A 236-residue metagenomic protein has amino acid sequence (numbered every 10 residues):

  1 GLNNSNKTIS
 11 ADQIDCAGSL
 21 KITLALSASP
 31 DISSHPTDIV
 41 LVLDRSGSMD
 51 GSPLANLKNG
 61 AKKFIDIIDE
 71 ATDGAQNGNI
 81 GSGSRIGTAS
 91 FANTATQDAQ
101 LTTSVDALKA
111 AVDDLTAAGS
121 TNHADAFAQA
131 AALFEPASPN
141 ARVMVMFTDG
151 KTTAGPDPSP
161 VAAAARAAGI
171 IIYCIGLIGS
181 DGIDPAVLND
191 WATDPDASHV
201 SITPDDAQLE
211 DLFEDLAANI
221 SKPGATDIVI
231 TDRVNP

Functional and structural regions predicted by a protein language model:
G1-V40, G47-A55: Acidic, polar low-complexity linker/tail segments
D12-D15, S29-S33, I65-G81, A131-N140 (+3 more regions): Surface-exposed acidic, glycine-flexible loop patches that form ligand/cofactor-binding and adhesion interfaces
G18-A28, E214-I220, T226: Short beta-strand elements of extracellular/lumenal beta-sandwich folds
K21-A25, D38-V42, F64, R85-S90 (+2 more regions): Soluble periplasmic/extracytoplasmic beta-strand elements of cell-envelope proteins
L26-A28, G176, D232: Hydrophobic beta-strand positions in extracellular immunoglobulin-like domains
L43-M49, K62, D66-A71, N79-L133 (+3 more regions): Short, charged loop segments at secondary-structure junctions
D50-N56, D114-A132, P139-V143, F147-S221 (+1 more regions): VWA/integrin I-like adhesion module and closely mimicked acidic/polar interface patches used
T226-P236: Surface-exposed beta-strand/loop patches in extracellular or lumenal glycoproteins
